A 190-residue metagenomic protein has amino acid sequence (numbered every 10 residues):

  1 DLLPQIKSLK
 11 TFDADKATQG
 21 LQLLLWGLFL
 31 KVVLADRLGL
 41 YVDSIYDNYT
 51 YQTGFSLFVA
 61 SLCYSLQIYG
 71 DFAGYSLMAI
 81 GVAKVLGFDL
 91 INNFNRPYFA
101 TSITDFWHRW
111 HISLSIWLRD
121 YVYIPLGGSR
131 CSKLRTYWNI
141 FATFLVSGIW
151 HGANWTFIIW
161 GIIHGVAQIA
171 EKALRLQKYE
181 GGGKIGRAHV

Functional and structural regions predicted by a protein language model:
D1-R187: Membrane-embedded transmembrane alpha-helical bundles that form the catalytic cores of multi-pass lipid-modifying
